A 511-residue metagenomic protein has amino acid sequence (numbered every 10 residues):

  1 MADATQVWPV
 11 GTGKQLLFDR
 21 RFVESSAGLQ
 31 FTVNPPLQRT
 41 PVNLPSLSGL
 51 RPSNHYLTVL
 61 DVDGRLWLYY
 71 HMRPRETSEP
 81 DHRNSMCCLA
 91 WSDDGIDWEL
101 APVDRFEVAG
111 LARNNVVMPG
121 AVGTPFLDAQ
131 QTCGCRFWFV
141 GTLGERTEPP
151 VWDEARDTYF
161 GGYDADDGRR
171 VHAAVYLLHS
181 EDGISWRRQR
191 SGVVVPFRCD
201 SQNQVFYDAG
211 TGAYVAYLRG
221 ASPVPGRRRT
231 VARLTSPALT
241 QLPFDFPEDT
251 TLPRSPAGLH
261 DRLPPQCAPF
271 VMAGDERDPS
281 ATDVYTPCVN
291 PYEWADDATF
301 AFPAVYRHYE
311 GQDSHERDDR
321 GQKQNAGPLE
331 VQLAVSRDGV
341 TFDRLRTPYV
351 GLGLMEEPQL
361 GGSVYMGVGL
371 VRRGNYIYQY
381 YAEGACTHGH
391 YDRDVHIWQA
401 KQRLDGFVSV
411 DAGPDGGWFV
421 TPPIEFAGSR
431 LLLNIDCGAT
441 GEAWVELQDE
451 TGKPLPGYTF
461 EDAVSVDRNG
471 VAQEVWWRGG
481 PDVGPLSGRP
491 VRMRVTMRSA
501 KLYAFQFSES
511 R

Functional and structural regions predicted by a protein language model:
M1-N203, Y207-T286, P291-G361, G374-Y376 (+1 more regions): Beta-rich carbohydrate-recognition and catalytic domains
